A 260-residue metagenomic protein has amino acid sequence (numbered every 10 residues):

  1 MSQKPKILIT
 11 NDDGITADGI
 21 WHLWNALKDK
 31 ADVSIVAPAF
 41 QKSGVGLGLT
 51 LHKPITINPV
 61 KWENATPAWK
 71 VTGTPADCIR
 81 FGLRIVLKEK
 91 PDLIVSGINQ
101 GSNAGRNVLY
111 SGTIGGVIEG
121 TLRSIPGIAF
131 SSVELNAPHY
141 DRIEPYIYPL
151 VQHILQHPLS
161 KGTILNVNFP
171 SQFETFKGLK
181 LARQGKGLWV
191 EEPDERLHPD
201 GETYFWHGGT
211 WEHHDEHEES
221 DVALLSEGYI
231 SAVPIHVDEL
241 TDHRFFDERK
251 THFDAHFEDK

Functional and structural regions predicted by a protein language model:
S2-T10, D18-I85, E89-K90: A cross-family phosphate/adenosyl-ligand binding-site feature
T10, V36-P38, T72, S96-N99 (+3 more regions): Short beta-strand segments
L93: Short, Asp-centered acidic motifs that coordinate Mg2+ and/or phosphate in catalytic or ligand-binding sites
S102-S111: Glycine/threonine-rich flexible loop motifs
G116-G120: Hydrophobic/aromatic ligand-binding patch that stacks against planar heteroaromatic rings of cofactors or nucleotides
I128-L155: Short, glycine-/small-residue-rich phosphate/pyrophosphate-handling segment
S160, P170-K260: C-terminal accessory domains and tails appended to enzymatic cores
